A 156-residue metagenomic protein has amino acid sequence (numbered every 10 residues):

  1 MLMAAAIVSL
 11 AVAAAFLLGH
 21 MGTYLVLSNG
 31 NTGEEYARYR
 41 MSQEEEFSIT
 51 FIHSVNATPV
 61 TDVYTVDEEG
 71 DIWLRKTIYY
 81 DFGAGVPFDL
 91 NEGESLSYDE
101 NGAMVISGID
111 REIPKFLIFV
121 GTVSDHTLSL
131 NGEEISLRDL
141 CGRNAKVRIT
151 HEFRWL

Functional and structural regions predicted by a protein language model:
L2-H20: Hydrophobic membrane-insertion alpha-helices, especially the h-region of bacterial N-terminal signal peptides
T23-G30: A short beta-strand micro-motif
V26, S48-T50, T127: Residue-level detector of beta-strand face positions
G30-Y79: N-terminal secretory signal peptides
I72-R75, V86-L156: Mature, soluble, non-transmembrane domains
F82-G83: Mature extracytoplasmic/periplasmic domains
